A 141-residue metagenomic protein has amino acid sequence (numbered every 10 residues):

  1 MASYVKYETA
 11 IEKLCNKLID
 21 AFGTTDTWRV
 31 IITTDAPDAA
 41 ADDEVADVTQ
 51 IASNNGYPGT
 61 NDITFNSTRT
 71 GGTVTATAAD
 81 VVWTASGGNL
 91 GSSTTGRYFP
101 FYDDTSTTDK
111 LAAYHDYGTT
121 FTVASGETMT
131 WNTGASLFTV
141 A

Functional and structural regions predicted by a protein language model:
M1-R97, D104-A141: Small cysteine-rich, disulfide-bonded extracellular modules of the LU/uPAR three-finger superfamily and closely related
